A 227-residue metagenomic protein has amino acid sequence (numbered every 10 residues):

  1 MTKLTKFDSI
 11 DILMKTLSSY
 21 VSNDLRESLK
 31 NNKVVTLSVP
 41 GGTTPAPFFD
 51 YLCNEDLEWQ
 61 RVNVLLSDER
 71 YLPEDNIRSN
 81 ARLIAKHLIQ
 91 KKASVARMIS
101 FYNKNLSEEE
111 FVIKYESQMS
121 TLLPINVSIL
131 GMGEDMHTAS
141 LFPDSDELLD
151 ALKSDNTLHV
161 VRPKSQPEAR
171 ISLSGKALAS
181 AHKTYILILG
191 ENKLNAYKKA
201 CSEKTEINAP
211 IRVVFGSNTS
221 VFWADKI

Functional and structural regions predicted by a protein language model:
M1-L37: N-terminal glycine-/serine-/threonine-rich phosphate-binding loop
L29-C53: Glycine-rich N-terminal segment of FAD-binding domains in flavoprotein oxidoreductases, spanning the beta-loop-helix
V39-T44, L130-E134, L189: Glycine-rich beta-strand-to-loop/alpha-helix junction loops that act as flexible
E55-N63, K92, K176-H182, V214-S217: Short, conserved loop/helix-junction motifs that constitute active-site signature segments in enzyme catalytic cores
Q60-I129: Ligand-binding beta-strand-loop-alpha-helix segment within the catalytic cores of soluble metabolic enzymes
V112, A139-D144, A196-A200: A short secondary-structure junction signal
E134-K176: Class I SAM-dependent methyltransferase SAM-binding "motif I" and its flanking Rossmann-like core
H182-I227: ATP/nucleoside-binding phosphotransfer catalytic cores, i.e., glycine-rich phosphate-binding loops
